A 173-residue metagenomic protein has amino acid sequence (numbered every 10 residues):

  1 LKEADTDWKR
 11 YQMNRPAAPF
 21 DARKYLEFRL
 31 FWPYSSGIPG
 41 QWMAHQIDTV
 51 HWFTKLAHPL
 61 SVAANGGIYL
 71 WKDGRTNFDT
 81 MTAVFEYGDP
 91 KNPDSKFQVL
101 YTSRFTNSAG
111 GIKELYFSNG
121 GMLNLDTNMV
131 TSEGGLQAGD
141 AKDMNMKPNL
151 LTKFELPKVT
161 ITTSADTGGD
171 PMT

Functional and structural regions predicted by a protein language model:
L1-T173: Contiguous beta-strand/loop segments that form the cofactor/metal-binding neighborhood of enzyme cores
